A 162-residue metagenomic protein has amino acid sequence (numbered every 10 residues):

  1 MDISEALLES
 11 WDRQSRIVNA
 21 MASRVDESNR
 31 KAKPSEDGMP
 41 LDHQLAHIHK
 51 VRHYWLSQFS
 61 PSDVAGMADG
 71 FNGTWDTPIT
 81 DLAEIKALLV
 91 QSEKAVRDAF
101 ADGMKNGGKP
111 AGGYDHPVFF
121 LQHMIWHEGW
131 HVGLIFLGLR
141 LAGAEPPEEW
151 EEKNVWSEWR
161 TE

Functional and structural regions predicted by a protein language model:
M1-D2, W11-Q14, A65, L88 (+1 more regions): A generic short-segment signal for beta-strand/edge and adjacent turn/coil regions
M1-E9, K33, W75-T80, E84: Short, charged, low-complexity loops and linkers
L8-D12, R16-A22, N29-N72, A111-E162: Short, contiguous alpha-helical
E27-A32, L82-V90, E162: Short alpha-helical interface patches
D76-G138: Acidic/histidine-rich alpha-helical segments that form the ligand environment of transition-metal centers
